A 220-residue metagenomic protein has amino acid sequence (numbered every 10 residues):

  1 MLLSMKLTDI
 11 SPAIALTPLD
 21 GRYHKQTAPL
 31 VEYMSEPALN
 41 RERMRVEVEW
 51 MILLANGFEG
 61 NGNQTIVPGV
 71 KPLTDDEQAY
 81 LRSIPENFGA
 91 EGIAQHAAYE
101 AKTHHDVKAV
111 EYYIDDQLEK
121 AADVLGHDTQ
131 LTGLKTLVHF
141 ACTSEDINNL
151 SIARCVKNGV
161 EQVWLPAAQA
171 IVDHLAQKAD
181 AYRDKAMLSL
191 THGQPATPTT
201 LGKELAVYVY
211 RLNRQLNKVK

Functional and structural regions predicted by a protein language model:
L2-K220: A helix-coil-helix interface module used to build multimeric assemblies and to scaffold catalytic/cofactor sites
